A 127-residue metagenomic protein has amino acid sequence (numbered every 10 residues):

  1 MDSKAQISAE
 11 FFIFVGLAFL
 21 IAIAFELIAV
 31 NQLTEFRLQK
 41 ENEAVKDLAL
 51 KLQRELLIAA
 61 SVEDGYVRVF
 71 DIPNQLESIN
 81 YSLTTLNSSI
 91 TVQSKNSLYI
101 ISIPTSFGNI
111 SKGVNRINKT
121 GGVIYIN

Functional and structural regions predicted by a protein language model:
D2-A29: N-terminal single-pass transmembrane signal-anchor helix
L27-N127: N-terminal export/assembly leader peptides and their processing motifs that target proteins to secretory
